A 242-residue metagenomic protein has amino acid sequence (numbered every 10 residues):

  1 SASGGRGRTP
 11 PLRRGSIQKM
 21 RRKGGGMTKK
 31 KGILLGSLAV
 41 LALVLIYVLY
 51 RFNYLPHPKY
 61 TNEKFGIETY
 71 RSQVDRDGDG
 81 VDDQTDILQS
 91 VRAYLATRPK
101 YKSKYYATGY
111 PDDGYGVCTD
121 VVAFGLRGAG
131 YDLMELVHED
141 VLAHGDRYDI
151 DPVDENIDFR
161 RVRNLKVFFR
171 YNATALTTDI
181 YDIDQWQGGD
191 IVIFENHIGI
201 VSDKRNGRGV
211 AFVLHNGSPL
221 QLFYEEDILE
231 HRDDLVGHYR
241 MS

Functional and structural regions predicted by a protein language model:
T9-G15: Short, low-complexity intrinsically disordered segments enriched in A/P/G/S/L with frequent Arg, especially at protein
G24-L41, L49: N-terminal Sec-pathway targeting helices
F52-F168: N-terminal capping segments
V81, L142-L220: ...with weaker cross-activation on analogous glycine-rich loops/strands in unrelated enzymes
R127-L133, R205-G207, H231, G237: Bacterial peptidoglycan biogenesis and beta-lactam-recognition machinery
V210-S242: Low-complexity, Gly/Ser/Thr/Pro-rich intrinsically disordered linker/tail segments
